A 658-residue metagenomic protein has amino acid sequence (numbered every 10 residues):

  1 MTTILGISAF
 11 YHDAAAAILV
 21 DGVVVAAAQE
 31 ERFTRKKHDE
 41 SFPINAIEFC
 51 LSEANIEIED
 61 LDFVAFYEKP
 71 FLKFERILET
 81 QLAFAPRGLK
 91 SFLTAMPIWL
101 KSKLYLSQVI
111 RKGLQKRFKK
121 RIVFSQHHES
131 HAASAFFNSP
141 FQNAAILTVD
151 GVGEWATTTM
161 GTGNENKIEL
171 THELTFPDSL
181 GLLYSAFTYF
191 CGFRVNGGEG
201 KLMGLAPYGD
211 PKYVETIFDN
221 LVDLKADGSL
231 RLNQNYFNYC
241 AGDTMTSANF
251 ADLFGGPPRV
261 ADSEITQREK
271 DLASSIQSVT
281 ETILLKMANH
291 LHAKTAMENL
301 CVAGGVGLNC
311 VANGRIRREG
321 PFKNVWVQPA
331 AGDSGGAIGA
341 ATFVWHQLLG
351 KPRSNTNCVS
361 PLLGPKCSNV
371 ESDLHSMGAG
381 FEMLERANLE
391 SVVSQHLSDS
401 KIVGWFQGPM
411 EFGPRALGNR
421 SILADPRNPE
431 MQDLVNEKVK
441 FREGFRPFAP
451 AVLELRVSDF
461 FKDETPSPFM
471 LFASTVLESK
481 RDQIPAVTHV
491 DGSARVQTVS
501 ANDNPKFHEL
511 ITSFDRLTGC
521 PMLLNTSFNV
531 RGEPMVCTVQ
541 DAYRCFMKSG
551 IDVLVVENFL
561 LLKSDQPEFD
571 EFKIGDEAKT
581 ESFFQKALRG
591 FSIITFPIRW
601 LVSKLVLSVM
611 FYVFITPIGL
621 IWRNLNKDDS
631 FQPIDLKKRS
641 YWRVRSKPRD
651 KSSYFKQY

Functional and structural regions predicted by a protein language model:
T3-F74: N-terminal cofactor/phosphate-binding cores enriched in small/glycine residues, especially glycine-rich loops such as
S8-A26, T34-K37, I77-T80, F84-S91 (+8 more regions): Flexible beta->alpha loop and helix N-cap segments adjacent to enzyme active/binding sites
P43, S102, L272, I276 (+4 more regions): Hydrophobic (often cysteine-bearing) scaffold residues that line and stabilize catalytic clefts of nucleotide/cofactor
I47-D62, G113-R117, A288-A296: Phosphate/pyrophosphate-binding loops at sites that engage ATP/ADP/AMP, CoA/4′-phosphopantetheine, polyphosphate
E57-K69, I122-V123, A296-G305, G404: Short glycine-rich phosphate-binding loop at a beta-alpha junction
V64-Y67, A303, Q328, E557 (+1 more regions): Conserved residues at the C-terminal ends of beta-strands
S274-L300: Phosphate/ATP-binding catalytic cores across multiple sugar-kinase/actin-like superfamilies, primarily ASKHA
D576-Y658: Membrane-proximal intrinsically disordered regions of secretory-pathway and membrane-system proteins
